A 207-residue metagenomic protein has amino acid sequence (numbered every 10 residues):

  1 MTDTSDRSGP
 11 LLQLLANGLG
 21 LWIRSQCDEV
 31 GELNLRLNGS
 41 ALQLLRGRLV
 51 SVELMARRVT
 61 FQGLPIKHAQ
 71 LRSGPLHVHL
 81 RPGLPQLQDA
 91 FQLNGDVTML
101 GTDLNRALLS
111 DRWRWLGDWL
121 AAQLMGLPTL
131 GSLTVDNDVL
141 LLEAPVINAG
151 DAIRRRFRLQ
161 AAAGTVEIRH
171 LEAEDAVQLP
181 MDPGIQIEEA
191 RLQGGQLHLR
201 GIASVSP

Functional and structural regions predicted by a protein language model:
M1-G31, G39-L42: Hydrophobic, proline/glycine-rich low-complexity stretches
R24-D103, V205: N-terminal beta-strand/beta-hairpin edge segment
R24-L33, L124-L127, P180-G184: Short secondary-structure junctions
A56, L141-I147: Short beta-strand segments that buttress and anchor functional surface loops
G83-E143: Surface-exposed beta-loop interaction hotspot
L130-V135, F157-Q160, E188-A190: Short, exposed beta-strand/loop patches in secreted or surface proteins that constitute
G150-D182: Short, hydrophobic/π-rich interface segment
E172, A176-P207: Extended terminal
